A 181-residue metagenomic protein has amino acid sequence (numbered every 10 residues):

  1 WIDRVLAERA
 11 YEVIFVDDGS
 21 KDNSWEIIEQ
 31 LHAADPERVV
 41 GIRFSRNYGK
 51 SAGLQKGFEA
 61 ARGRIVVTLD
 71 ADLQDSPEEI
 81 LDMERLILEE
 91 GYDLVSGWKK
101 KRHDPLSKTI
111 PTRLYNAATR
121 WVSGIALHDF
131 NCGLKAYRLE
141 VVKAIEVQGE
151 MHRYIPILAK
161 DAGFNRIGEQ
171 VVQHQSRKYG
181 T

Functional and structural regions predicted by a protein language model:
W1, N23, I27-Q30, K56 (+1 more regions): Alpha-helical transmission elements in cytosolic ATPase-linked domains
W1-A10: Short, acidic, metal-binding catalytic loop of nucleotide-sugar glycosyltransferases
R9-S20, I42-R43: Short beta-strand/loop segment that forms part of the nucleotide-sugar
A10-E12, R38, R166: Residues at the starts of beta-strands that form the adenosine-phosphate
D17-E26, L73-Q74: A conserved acidic beta->alpha catalytic loop
L31-D35: Short, conserved SAM-binding/catalytic segment of Class I S-adenosyl-L-methionine-dependent methyltransferases
R38-R46, K50-A60, I65-T68, P77-Y154 (+2 more regions): Acceptor/aglycone-binding surface of glycosyltransferases and processive sugar-polymer synthases
